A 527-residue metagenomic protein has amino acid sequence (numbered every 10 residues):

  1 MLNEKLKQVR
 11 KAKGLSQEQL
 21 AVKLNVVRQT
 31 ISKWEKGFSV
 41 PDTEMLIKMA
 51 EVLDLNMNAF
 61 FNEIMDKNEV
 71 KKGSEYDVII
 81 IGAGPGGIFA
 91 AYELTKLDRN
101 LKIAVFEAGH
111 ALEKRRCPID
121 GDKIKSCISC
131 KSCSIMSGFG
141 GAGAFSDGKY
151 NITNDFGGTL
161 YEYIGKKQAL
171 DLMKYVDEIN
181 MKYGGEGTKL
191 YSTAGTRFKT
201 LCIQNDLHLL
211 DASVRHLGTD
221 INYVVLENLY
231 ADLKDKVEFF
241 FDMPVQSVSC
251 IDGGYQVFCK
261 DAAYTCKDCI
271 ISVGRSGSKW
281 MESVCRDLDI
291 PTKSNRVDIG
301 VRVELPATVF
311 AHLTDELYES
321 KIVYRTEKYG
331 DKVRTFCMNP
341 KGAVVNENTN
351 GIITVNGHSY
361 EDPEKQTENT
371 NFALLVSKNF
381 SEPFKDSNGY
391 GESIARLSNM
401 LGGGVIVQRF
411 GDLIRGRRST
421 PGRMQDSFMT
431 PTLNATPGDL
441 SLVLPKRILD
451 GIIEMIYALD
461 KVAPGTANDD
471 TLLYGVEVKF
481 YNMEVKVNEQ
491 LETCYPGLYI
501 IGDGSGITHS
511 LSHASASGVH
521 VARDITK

Functional and structural regions predicted by a protein language model:
M1-A12: A short, Lys/Arg-rich alpha-helix, primarily the initiator
V9, K23, W34, E63: Residues in the recognition helix of alpha-helical DNA-binding motifs
K11, V22, E51: Alpha-helical residues within the helix-turn-helix
G14-K33: Short alpha-helical DNA-recognition segment
E44-A59: DNA major-groove recognition helix of helix-turn-helix/homeodomain DNA-binding modules
D66-G157, A194-T196, T200-K527: Residues forming the flavin
G138-T188: Dinucleotide-binding Rossmann-like beta1-alpha1 core, especially the glycine-rich loop that anchors the ADP
